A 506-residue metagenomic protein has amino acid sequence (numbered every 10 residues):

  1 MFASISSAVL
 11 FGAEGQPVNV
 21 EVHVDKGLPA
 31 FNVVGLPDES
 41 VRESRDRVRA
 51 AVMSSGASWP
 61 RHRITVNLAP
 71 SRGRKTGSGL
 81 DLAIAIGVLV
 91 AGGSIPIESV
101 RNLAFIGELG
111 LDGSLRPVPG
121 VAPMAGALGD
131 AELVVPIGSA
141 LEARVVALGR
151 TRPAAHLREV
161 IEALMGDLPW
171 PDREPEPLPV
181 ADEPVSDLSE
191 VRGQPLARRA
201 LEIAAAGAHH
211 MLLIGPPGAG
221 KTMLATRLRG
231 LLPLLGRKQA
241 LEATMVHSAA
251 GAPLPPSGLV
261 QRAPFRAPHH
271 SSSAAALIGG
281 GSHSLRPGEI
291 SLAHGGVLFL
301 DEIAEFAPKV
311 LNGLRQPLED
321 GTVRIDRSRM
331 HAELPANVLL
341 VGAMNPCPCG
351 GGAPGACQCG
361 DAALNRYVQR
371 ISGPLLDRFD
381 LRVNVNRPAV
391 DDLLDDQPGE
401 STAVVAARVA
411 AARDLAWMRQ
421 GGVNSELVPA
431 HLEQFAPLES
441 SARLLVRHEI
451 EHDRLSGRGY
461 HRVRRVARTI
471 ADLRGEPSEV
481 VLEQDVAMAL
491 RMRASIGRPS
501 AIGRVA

Functional and structural regions predicted by a protein language model:
M1-L212, P216-A219, M223, D326 (+1 more regions): Peripheral, non-AAA+ core regions of ATP-driven protein-machinery
V18-V24, L277, D380-V383: Short beta-strand elements
P29, R61, V100-R101, D130-A131 (+5 more regions): Short glycine-/polar-rich loops that comprise or flank the Walker A/P-loop and associated switch/sensor motifs
V34, E108, R199-R366: Conserved ASCE/P-loop NTPase catalytic core
V34-R45, S58-P60, N67-G77, L285 (+1 more regions): Basic, amphipathic alpha-helical bundle interface domains used for macromolecular binding and assembly
R47, A51, I84, P123-A127 (+10 more regions): Alpha-helical scaffold elements adjacent to nucleotide-binding pockets in ATP/GTP-utilizing enzyme cores
G93-S94, G166, G295-G296, G321 (+1 more regions): Short glycine-centered helix-capping/turn motifs at secondary-structure transition points
E162-E174, G236-R237, A249-P255, C349 (+1 more regions): Proline-centered turn/helix-capping motifs that create local helix->coil transitions or kinks
